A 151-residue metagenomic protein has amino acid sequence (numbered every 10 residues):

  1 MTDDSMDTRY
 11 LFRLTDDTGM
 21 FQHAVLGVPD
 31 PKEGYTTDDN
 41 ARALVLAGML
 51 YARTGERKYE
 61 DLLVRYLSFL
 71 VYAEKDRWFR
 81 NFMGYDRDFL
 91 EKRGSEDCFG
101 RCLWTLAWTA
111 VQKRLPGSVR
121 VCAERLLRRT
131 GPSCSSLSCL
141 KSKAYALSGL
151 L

Functional and structural regions predicted by a protein language model:
M1-R42, L46-M49, R53-M83, F89: Low-complexity, Ser/Thr/Pro/Gly-enriched N-terminal "stalk/linker" regions
G34-V45, D61, R65, R93-T105 (+1 more regions): Aromatic- and histidine-enriched alpha-helix N-cap/loop-to-helix transition segments that scaffold the rims
R42-E56, R101-G117, Y145-L151: Well-ordered alpha-helical scaffold segments within catalytic/enzyme domains
T54, E74, K113, C134-L137: Alpha-helical junction/boundary sensor with strong preference for TPR arrays
L70, L106, L127-G131: Buried hydrophobic core positions in alpha-solenoid tandem helical repeats
Y72-V111, L115-R120: A contiguous, low-structure linker/loop signature
P116-S148: Asp-box/WD-like beta-propeller blade repeats and closely related beta-sheet repeat scaffolds
